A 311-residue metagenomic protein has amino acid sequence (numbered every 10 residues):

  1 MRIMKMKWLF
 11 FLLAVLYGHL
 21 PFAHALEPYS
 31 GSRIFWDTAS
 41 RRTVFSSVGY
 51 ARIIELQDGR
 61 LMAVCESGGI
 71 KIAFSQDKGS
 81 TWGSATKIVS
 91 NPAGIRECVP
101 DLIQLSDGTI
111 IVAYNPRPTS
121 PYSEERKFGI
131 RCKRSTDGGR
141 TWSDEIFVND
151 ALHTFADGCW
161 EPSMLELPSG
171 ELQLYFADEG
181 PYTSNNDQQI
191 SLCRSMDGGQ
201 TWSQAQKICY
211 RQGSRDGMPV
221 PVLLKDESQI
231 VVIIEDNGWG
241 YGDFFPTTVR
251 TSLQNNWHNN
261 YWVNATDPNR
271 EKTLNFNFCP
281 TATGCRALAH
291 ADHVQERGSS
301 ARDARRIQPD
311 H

Functional and structural regions predicted by a protein language model:
M1-M6: N-terminal secretory signal peptides that target proteins for export/translocation
W8-L16: Sec-dependent N-terminal signal peptides
L16-A23: C-terminal segment of classical bacterial N-terminal signal peptides
L26-I95, Q104-F155, E166-G213, L223-F278 (+2 more regions): Beta-rich carbohydrate-recognition and catalytic domains
C98-V99, D157-L165, G217-M218, T281: Extracytoplasmic beta-rich repeat domains
